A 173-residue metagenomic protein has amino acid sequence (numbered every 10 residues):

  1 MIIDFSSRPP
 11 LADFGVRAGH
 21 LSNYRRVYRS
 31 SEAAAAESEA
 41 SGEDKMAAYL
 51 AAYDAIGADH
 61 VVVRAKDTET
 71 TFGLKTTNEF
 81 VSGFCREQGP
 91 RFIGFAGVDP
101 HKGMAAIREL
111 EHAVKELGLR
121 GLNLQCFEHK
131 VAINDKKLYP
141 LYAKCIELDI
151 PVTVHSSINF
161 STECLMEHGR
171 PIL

Functional and structural regions predicted by a protein language model:
M1-L173: Helix-coil boundary/capping segments in enzymes
